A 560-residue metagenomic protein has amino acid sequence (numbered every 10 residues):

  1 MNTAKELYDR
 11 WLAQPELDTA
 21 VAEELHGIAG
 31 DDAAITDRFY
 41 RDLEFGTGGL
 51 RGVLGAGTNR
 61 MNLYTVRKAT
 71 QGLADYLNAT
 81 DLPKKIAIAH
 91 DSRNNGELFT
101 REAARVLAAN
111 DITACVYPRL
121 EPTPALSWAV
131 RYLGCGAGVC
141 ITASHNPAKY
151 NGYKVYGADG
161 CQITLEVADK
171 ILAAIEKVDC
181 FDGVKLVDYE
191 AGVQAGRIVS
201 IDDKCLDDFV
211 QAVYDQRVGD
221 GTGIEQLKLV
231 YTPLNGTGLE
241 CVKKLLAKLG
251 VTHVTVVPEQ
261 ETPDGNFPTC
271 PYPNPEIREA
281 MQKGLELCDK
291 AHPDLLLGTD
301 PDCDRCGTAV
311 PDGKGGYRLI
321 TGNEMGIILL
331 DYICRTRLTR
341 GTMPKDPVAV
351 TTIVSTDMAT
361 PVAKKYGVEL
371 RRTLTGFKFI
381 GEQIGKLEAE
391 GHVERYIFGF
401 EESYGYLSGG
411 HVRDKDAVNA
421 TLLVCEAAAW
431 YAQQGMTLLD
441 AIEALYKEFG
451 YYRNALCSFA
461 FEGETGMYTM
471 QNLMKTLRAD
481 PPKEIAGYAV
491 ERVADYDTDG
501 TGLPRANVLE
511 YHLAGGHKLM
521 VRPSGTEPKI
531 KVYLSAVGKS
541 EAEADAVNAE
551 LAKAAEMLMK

Functional and structural regions predicted by a protein language model:
T3-A103, A191-V193, I198-Q226, T237: An N-terminal, well-structured beta->alpha segment
L12, E16, A34-F39, L43 (+2 more regions): Gly/Ser/Thr-enriched, mixed-charge loops and adjacent short helices that form phosphate/oxyanion-binding elements
F39-N59, A143-S144, P233-C241, L245 (+4 more regions): Conserved phosphate/anionic-ligand binding catalytic regions in large, soluble enzymes, centered on
K85-D91, K228-Y231, E240, L407 (+1 more regions): Short glycine-rich or small-residue beta-strand-to-loop segments that form or flank ligand, phosphate, metal/Fe-S
A87-Y150, K248-T308: N-terminal small/polar loop signature for handling phosphorylated ligands or for N-terminal nucleophile
Y156-L186, N323-D346, T351-V362, A417: Glycine-rich phosphate-binding loop plus the immediately following alpha-helix
D289, P293-L295, G316-R318, T336-R522 (+3 more regions): Phosphate-binding and adjacent anionic-ligand microenvironments
